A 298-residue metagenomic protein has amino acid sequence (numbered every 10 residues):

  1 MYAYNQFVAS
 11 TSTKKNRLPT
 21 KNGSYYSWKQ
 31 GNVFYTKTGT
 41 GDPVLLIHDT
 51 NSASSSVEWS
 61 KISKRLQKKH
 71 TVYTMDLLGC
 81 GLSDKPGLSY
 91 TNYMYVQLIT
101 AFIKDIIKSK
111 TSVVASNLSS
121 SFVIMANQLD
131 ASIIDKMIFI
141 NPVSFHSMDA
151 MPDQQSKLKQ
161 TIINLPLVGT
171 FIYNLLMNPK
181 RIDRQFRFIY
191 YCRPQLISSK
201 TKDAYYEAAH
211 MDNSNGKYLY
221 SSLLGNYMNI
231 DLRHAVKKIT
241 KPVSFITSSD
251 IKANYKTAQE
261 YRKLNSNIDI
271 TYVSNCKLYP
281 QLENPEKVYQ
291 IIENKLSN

Functional and structural regions predicted by a protein language model:
M1-L45, Q67-H70, K108, S297-N298: Alpha/beta-hydrolase fold catalytic core
K37-L82: Conserved HGGG/HGGXW glycine-rich cap/lid loop of the alpha/beta-hydrolase fold
S56-E58, S83-L88, D149-A150, K256: Conserved catalytic-core motifs of eukaryotic protein kinase domains, centered on the activation segment
T74-V114, Q290: Active-site loop/oxyanion-hole signature of alpha/beta-hydrolase fold enzymes
K108-P152: Conserved hydrolase catalytic core segment
D149-A150, L175-K237: Conserved alpha/beta-hydrolase catalytic His-Asp/Glu region
T240-C276: Conserved loop-alpha-helix segment in the C-terminal half of the alpha/beta-hydrolase fold that carries the catalytic
C276-Y289: Catalytic histidine-centered segment of alpha/beta-hydrolase-like enzymes
